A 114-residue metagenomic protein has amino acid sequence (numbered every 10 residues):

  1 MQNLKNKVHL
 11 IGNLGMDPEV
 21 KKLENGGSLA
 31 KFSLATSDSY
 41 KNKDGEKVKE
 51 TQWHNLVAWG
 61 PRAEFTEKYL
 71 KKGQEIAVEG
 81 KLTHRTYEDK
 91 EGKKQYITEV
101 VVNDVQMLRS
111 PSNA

Functional and structural regions predicted by a protein language model:
M1-A114: Single-stranded nucleic acid-binding surfaces, predominantly the OB-fold ssDNA-binding core
